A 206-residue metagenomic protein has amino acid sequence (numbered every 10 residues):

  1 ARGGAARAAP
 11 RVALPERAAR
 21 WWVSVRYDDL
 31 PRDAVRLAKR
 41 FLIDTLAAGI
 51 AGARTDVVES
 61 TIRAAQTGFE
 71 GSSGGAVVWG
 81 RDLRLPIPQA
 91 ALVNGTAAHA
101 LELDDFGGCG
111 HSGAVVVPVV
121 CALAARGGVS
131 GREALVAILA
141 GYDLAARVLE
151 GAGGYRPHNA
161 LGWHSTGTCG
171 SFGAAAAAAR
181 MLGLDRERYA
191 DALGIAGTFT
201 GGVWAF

Functional and structural regions predicted by a protein language model:
R2-F206: N-terminal core-entry segment
